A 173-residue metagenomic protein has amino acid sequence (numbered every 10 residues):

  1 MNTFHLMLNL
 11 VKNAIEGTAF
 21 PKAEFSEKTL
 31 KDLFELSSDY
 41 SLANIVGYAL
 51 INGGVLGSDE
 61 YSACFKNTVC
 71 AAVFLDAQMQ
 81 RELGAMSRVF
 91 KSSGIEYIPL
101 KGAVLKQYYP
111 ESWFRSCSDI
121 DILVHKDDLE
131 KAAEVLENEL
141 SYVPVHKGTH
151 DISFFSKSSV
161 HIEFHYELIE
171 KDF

Functional and structural regions predicted by a protein language model:
M1-S118, V124-F173: Conserved NTP-donor binding/palm subdomain of two-metal-ion nucleotidyltransferases/polymerases, i.e., the charged
